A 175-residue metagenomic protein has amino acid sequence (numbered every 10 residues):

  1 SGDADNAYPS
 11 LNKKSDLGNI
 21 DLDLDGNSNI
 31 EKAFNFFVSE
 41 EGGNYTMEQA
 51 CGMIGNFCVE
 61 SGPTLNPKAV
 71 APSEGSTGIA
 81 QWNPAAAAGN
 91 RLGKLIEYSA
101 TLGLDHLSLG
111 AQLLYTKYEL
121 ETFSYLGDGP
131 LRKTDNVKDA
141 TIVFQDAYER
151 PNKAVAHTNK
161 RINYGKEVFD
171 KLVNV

Functional and structural regions predicted by a protein language model:
S1-E48, H157-V175: Intrinsically disordered, low-complexity, Pro/Ser/Thr/Asn/Gly/Ala-rich spacer/linker segments adjacent to signal
P9-K32, C58-N136: Peptidoglycan-targeting cell-wall enzymes and recognition modules
V38, G42, C58-G62, E121 (+2 more regions): Hydrophobic/aromatic-lined pockets within catalytic cores
N44-Y45, L104, N136, K153: Alpha-helical structural elements of signaling/regulatory helical domains
M47-T64, K117, V143-Q145: Short, functionally critical alpha-helical segments immediately adjacent to catalytic or ligand/cofactor-binding
Q49-M53, G78, Q112, A140: Residue-level detector of well-ordered alpha-helical segments, enriched for hydrophobic/aromatic packing positions
K133-V175: Active-site or metal-binding loop neighborhoods of secreted/extracellular toxin and effector enzymes
